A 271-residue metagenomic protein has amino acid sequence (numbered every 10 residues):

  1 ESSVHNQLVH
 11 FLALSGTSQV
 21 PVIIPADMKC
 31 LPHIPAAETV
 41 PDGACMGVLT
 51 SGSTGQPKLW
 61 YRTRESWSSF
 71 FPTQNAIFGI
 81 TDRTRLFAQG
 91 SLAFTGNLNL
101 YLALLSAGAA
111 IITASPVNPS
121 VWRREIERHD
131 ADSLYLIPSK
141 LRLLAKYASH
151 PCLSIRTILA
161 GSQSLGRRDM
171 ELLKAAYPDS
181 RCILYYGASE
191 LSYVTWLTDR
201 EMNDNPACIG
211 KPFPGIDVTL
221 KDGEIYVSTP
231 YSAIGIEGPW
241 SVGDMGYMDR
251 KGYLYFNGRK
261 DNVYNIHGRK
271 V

Functional and structural regions predicted by a protein language model:
E1-L8, V20-P32, A109-H129, P138-K140 (+1 more regions): ATP-dependent adenylate-forming carboxylate-activation enzymes
S2, I34-L49, G79-L86: Conserved pre-ATP/AMP-binding loop-to-beta segment of ANL
V20, I24-C45, S69-F71: Flexible, low-complexity linker/hinge segments
A44-P72: Conserved AMP-binding A3 loop
S69-R85, A93-S133: Conserved AMP-binding/adenylation subdomain of ANL enzymes
T113, L134, D179-D217, K221-D222 (+1 more regions): Conserved ATP-binding loop and adjacent catalytic segment of the adenylate-forming AMP-binding
S133, A145-D204: Gly/Ser/Thr-rich phosphate-binding loop
E224-V271: Conserved ATP-binding/catalytic segment of the ANL
